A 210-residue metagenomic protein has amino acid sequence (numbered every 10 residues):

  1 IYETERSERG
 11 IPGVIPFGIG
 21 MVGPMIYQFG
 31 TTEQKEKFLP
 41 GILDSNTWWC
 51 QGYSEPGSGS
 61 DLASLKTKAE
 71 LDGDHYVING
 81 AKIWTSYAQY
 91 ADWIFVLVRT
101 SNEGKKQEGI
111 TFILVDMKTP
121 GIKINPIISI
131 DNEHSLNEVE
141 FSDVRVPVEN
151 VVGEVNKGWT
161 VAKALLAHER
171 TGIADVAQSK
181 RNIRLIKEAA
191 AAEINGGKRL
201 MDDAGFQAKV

Functional and structural regions predicted by a protein language model:
I1-E36, P40-N46, Y87-W93: Internal helix-loop-helix
Y2-S7, L97-V98, L114-T119, D143-V146: Short Ser/Thr-interspersed hydrophobic loop/turn segments at strand-loop and sheet-helix junctions that line or gate
T31, G80, I113, F141 (+1 more regions): Residue-level signal for inorganic ion chemistry
S45-Y53, L97: A short, Trp-centered hydrophobic/proline-enriched beta-strand micro-motif
G57-L65: Active-site-adjacent elements of ketosynthase-type condensing enzymes
T67-E70: A structural signal for short hydrophobic beta-strand segments in well-ordered beta-sheet cores
H75, N79-N125: A short core secondary-structure module
I122-V210: Glycine-rich beta->alpha junctions and the first turn(s) of the following alpha-helix
